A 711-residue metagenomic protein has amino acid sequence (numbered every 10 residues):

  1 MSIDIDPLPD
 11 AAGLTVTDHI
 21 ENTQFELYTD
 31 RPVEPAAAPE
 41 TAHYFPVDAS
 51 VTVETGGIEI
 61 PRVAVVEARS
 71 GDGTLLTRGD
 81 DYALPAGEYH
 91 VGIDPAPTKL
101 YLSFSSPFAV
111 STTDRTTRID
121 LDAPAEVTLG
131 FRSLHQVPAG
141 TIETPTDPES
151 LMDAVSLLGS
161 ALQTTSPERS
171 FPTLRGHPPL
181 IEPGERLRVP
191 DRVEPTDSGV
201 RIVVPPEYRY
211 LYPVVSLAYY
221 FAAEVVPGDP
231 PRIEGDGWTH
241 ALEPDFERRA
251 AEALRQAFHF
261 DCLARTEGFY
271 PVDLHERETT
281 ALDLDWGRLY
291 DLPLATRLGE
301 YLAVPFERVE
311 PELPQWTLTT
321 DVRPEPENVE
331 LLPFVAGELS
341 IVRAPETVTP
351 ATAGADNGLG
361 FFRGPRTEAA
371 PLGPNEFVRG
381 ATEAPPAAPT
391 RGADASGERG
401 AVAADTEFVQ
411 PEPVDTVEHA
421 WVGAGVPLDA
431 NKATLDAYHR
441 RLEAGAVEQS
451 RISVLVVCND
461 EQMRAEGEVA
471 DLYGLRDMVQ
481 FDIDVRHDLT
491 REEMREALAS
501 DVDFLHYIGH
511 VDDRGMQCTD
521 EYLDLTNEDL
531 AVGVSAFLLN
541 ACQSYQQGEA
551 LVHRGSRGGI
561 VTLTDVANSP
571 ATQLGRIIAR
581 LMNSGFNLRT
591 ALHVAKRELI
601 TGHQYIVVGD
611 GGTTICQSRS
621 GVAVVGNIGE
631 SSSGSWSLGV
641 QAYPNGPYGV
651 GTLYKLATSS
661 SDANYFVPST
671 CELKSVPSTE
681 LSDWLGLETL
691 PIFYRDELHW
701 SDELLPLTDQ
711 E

Functional and structural regions predicted by a protein language model:
M1-D122: Long, charged/polar, low-complexity intrinsically disordered N-terminal extensions that precede catalytic
P7-D10, T113-V203, R209-Y212: Acidic, contiguous N-terminal accessory segments
V203-E207, V457-E461, R486-L489, I508-H510 (+1 more regions): Structural motif
R209, V226-P244, R248, G268 (+4 more regions): Long, hydrophobic alpha/beta structural blocks
I233-A281: Long, continuous compositionally biased terminal/linker segments
L318-F504: A domain-level signal for caspase-like cysteine endopeptidase catalytic cores and their zymogen-processing architecture
D503-L588: Catalytic cores of nucleophile-dependent amide-cleaving enzymes
Y522-D524, N583-E711: Caspase-like cysteine protease fold
